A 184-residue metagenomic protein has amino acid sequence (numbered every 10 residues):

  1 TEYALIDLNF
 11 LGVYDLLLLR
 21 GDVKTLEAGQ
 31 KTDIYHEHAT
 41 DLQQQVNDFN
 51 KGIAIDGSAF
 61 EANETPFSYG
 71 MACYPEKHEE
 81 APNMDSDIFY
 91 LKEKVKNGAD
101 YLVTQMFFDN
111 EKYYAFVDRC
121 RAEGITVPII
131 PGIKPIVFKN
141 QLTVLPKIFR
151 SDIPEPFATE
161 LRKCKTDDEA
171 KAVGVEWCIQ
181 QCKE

Functional and structural regions predicted by a protein language model:
T1-L5, P82-E93, G174-K183: Short, acidic/polar
T1-N9, D85-Y90, A115-R121, F138-V144: Catalytic cores of alpha/beta
E2-Q44: Flexible, glycine-rich active-site loops centered on histidine and acidic residues that chelate a metal or position
L8, K94, G98, P131: Conserved, mostly hydrophobic/aromatic
L17-L19, D100-D109, G174: Catalytic beta/alpha-barrel core
R20-V23, Y74, F107, K134-P135: Short, ordered loop/turn segments at secondary-structure junctions
D33-P66, G70-E80, D87, A122-W177: Active-site pocket-lining/capping segments in soluble small-molecule metabolic enzymes
V95-L102, G124-I125, E184: Short, surface-exposed connector motifs at secondary-structure boundaries
